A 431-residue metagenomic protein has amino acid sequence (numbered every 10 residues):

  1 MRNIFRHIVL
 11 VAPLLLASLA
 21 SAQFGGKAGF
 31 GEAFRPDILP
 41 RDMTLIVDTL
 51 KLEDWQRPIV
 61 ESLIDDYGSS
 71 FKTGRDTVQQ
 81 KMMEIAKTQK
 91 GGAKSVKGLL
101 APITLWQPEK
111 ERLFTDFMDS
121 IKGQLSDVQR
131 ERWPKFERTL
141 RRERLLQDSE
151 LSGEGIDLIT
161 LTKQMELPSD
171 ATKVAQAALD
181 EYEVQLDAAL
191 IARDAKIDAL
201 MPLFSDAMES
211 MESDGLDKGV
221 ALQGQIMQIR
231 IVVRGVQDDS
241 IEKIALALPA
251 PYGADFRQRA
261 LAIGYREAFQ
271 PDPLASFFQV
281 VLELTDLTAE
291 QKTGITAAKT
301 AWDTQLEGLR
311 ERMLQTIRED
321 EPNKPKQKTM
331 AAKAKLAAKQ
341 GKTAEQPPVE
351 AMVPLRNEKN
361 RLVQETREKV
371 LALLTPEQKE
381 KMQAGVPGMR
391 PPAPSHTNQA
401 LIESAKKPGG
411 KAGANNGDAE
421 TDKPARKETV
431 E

Functional and structural regions predicted by a protein language model:
M1-L10: Bacterial N-terminal signal peptides that target proteins for export
R2-N3, L19, L287: A composition/secondary-structure signal for short, hydrophobic, low-basic-content segments with alpha-helix propensity
V9-L19: Bacterial N-terminal signal peptides
A22-E431: Charge-rich (acidic/polar
